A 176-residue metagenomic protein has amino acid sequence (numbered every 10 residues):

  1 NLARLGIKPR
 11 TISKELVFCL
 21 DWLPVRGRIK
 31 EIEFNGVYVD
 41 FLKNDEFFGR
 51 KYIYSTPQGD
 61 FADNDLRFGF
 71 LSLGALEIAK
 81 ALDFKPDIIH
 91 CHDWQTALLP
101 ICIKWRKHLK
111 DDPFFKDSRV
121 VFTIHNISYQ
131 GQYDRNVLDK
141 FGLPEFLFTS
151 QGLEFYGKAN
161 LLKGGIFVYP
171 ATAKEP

Functional and structural regions predicted by a protein language model:
N1-P176: Catalytic cores of nucleotide-sugar-dependent glycosyltransferases that transfer UDP/GDP/TDP-activated
